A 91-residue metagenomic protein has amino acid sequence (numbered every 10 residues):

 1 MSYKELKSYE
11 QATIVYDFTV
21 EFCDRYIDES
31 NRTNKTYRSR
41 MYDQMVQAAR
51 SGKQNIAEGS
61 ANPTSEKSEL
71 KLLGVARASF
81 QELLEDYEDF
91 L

Functional and structural regions predicted by a protein language model:
M1-L91: Amphipathic alpha-helical assembly/interaction segments
